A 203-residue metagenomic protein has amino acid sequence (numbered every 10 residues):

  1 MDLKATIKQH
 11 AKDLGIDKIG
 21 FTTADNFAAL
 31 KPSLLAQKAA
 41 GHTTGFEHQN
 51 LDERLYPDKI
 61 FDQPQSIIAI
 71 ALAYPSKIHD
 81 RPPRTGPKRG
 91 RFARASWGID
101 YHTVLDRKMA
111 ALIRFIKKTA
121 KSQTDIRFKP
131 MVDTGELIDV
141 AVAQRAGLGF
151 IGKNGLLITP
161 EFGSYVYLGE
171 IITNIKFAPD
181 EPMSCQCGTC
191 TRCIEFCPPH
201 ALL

Functional and structural regions predicted by a protein language model:
M1-Q186: Auxiliary alpha/beta "docking" domains used to position bulky ligands
R192-L203: Iron-sulfur cluster-binding cysteine motifs and their immediate structural context in ferredoxin-like electron-transfer
